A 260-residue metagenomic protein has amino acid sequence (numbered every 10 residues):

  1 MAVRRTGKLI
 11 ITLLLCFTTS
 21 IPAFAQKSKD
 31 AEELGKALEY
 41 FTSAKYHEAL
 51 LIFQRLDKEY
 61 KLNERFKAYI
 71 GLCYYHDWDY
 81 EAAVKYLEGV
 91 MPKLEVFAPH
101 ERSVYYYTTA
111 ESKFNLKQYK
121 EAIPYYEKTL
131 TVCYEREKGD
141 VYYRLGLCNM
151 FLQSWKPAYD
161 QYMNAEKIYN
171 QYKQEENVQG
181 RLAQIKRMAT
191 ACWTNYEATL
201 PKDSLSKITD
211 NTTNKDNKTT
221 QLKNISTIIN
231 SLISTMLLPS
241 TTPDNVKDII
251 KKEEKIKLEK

Functional and structural regions predicted by a protein language model:
K29-R55, E59: Alpha-helical segment of the N-proximal tetratricopeptide repeat
Y69, T108, R144, V178-R181 (+1 more regions): Canonical tetratricopeptide repeat
P92, M150, W155-K173, A183 (+2 more regions): TPR/TPR-like (Sel1-like) alpha-helical repeat modules
